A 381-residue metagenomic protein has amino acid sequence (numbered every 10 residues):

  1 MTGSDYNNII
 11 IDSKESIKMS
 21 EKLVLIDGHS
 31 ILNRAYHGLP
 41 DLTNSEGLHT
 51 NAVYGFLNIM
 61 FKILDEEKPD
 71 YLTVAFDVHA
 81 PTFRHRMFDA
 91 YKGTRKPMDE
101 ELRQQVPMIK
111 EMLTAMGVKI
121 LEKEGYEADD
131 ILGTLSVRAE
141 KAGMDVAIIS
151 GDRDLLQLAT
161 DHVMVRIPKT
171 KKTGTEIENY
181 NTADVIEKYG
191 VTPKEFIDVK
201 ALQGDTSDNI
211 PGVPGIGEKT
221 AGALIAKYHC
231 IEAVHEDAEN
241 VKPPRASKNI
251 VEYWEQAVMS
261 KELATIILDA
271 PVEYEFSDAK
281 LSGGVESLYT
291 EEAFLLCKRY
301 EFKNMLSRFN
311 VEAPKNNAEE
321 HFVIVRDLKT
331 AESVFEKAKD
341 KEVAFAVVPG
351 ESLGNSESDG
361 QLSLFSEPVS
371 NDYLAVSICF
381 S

Functional and structural regions predicted by a protein language model:
G3-K18: Short, Lys/Arg-enriched N-terminal segments with co-localized hydrophobic residues within the first ~10-30 amino acids
I10, S20, P40-N44, G93-V272: Extended two-metal-dependent nuclease catalytic cores across DNA- and RNA-processing enzymes
S16-M19, L135-G143, K329-K341: A short acidic-Thr-Gly-centered motif at the start of a beta-strand
I17-T73, D77, F83-F88: Non-catalytic, usually N-terminal nucleic-acid engagement modules in DNA/RNA processing proteins
D27, V74, L132, D152 (+5 more regions): A residue-level signal for conserved active-site and pocket-lining positions in enzyme catalytic cores
I31-N33, A80-R84, A128, D154-Q157 (+1 more regions): Short, active-site-adjacent cap segments at secondary-structure transitions
A35-G38, R84-D89, L158-V163, E178-N181 (+3 more regions): Short acidic, glycine/serine/threonine-rich loops at helix termini
A279-I378: Long, highly charged low-complexity segments
